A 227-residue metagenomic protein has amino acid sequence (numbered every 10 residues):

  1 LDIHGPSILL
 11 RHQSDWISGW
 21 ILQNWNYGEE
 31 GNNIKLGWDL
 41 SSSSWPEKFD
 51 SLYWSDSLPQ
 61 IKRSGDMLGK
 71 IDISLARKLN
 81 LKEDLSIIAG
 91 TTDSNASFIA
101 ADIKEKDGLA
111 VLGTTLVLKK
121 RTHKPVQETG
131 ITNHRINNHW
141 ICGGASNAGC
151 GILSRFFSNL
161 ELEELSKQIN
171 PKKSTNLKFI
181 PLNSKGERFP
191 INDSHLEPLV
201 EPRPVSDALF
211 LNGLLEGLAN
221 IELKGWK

Functional and structural regions predicted by a protein language model:
D2-Q13, S18-N24, K35-L52, G69 (+1 more regions): Active-site core segments that coordinate phosphate-bearing ligands/cofactors across diverse enzyme families
Y27-N32: Helix-loop-beta segment of a Rossmann-like dinucleotide-binding subdomain
S55: Internal glycine-rich flexible loops
R63-D66: Domain-core and long-helix interface of multi-subunit machines
